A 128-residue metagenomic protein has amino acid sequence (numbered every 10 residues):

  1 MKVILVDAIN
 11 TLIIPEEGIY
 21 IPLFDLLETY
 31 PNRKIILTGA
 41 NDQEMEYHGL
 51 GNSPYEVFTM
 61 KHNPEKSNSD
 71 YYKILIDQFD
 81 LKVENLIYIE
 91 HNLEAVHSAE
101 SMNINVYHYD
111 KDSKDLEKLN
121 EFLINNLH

Functional and structural regions predicted by a protein language model:
M1-L5, N85, N125-H128: Non-catalytic pre-domain segments flanking phosphatase-related domains
I4-D7, T11-I13, G18-I19, L23-G49 (+1 more regions): Substrate-recognition element of Asp-dependent hydrolases with the DxDx(T/V) motif
L12, Y71, A95: Conserved short alpha-helix immediately C-terminal to the canonical SAM/SAH-binding motif I of Rossmann-like
E17-G18, K66-S69, S113: Conserved phosphate-coordination/catalytic loops
Y30, G51-S53, M102-I104: Short, structured coil segments at secondary-structure junctions
D42-E84: Substrate-recognition "cap/lid" segment bordering the active-site pocket of phosphatases
K73-Q78, K118-H128: Short amphipathic alpha-helix with an adjacent loop that forms part of the alpha/beta core around
I87-N120: Acidic, Mg2+-coordinating phosphoryl-transfer loop and its flanking beta/alpha structural elements, shared across
